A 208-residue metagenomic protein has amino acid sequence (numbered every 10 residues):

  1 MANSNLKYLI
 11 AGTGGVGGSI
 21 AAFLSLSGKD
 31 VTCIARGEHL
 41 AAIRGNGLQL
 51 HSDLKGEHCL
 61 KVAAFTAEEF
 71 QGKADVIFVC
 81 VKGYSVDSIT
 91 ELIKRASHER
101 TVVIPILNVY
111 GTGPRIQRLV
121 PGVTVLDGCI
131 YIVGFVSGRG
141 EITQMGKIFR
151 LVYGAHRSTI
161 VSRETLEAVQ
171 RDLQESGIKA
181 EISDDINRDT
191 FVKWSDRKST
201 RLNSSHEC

Functional and structural regions predicted by a protein language model:
A2-D53: NAD(P)+-binding Rossmann beta1-loop-alpha1 motif at the extreme N-terminus of oxidoreductases
S4-K7, D75, F149: Nucleotide donor/acceptor-binding cores
A35, L54, E68, L107 (+4 more regions): Residues at the C-termini of beta-strands that transition into short coil/loop
L48-F65, R197: N-terminal glycine-rich dinucleotide-binding loop that anchors FAD/FMN and/or NAD(P) in oxidoreductases
E57-I142: Rossmann-like NAD(P)(H) cofactor-binding subdomain of soluble oxidoreductases
R95-A96, R118-L126, S137-R201: Internal alpha-helical scaffold of NAD(P)-dependent oxidoreductase catalytic cores
L202-C208: Single conserved hydrophobic/aromatic residue that forms the stacking wall/gate of nucleotide- or nucleobase-binding
